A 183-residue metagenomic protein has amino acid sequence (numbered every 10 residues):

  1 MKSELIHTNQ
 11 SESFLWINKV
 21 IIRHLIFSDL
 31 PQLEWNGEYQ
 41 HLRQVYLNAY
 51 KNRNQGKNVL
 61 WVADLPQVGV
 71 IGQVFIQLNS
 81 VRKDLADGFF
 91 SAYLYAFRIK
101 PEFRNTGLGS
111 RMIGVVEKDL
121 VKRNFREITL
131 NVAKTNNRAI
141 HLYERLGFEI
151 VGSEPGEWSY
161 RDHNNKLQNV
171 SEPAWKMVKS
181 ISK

Functional and structural regions predicted by a protein language model:
I6-N9, L15-V20, H24-E102, I113-G114 (+2 more regions): Acetyl-CoA-dependent GNAT
A86-S91, N124, L167-P173: A generic structural micro-feature
K100-E102, T106, K134-T135: Active-site acidic-Proline motif in GNAT/NAT acetyltransferases
G107, N124, G147: Short glycine-rich hinge loops at helix-strand junctions in the catalytic core of two-component histidine kinases
G109, I113, T135-A139, P155-D162: Short glycine/proline-centered loop/turn elements that form peptide/ligand docking sites
L120-N131: Conserved GNAT acetyl-CoA-binding A-motif
N131-V132, E144, E149-Q168, W175-K176: Conserved catalytic-core motifs of GNAT/GCN5-like acyltransferases
